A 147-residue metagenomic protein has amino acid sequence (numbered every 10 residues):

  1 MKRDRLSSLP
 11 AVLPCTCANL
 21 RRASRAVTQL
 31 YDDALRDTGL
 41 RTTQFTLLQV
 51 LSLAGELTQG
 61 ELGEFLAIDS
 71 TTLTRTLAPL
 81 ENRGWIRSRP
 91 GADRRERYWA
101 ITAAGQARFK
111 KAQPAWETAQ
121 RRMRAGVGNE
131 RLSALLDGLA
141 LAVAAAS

Functional and structural regions predicted by a protein language model:
M1-V12, P114, N129-S147: C-terminal regulatory/oligomerization modules of transcriptional regulators
D4, D33, D37, T118 (+1 more regions): General structural signal for alpha-helix termini and helix-helix connectors
D4-C15, A92, A103, A119: Short coil/turn segments at secondary-structure junctions
L9-P14, A18-R21, R25-T72, R83 (+2 more regions): N-terminal helix-turn-helix DNA-binding core of bacterial DNA-binding proteins
T28, E56, A78-D137: Charged, amphipathic alpha-helical coiled-coil/dimerization segments
R75: DNA-binding alpha-helical recognition surfaces that contact promoter or target DNA
